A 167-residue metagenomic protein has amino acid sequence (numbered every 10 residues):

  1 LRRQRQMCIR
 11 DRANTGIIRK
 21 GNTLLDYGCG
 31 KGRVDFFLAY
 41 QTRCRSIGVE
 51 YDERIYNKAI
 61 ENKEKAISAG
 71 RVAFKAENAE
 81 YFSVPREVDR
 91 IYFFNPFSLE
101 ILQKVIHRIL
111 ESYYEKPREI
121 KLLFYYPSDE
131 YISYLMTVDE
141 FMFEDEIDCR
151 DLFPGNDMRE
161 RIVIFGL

Functional and structural regions predicted by a protein language model:
L1-I9: Single conserved hydrophobic/aromatic residue that forms the stacking wall/gate of nucleotide- or nucleobase-binding
G21-G28: Conserved class I S-adenosyl-L-methionine
G32-F36: Glycine-rich SAM-binding Motif I of class I
R45-E50: Conserved SAM-binding motif I beta-strand of class I
A59-I60: Conserved SAM-binding loop
A69-E77: Conserved SAM-binding strand-loop segment of SAM-dependent methyltransferases
R90-I101: A short SAM/SAH-binding and catalytic strip from SAM-dependent methyltransferases
E100-R161: C-terminal substrate-binding/active-site "lid" region of AdoMet-derived donor-dependent transferases
